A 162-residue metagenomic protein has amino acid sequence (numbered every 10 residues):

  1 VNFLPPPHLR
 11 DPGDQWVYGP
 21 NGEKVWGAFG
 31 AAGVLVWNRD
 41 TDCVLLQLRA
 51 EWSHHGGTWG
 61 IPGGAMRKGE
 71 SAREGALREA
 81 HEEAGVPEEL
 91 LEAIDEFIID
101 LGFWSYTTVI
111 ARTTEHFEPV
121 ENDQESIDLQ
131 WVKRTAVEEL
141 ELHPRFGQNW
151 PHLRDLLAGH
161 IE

Functional and structural regions predicted by a protein language model:
N2-G33: Acidic, metal-coordinating catalytic segment for phosphate/diphosphate chemistry, firing primarily on the Nudix
A32-V36, V109: Short beta-strand scaffold segments in enzyme catalytic cores
L45-L48: Beta-strand scaffold of nucleotide-dependent catalytic cores
S53-G57: A conserved beta-turn-beta hairpin within the catalytic core of GNAT-like acetyltransferases that forms part
G64-I161: Unchanged
